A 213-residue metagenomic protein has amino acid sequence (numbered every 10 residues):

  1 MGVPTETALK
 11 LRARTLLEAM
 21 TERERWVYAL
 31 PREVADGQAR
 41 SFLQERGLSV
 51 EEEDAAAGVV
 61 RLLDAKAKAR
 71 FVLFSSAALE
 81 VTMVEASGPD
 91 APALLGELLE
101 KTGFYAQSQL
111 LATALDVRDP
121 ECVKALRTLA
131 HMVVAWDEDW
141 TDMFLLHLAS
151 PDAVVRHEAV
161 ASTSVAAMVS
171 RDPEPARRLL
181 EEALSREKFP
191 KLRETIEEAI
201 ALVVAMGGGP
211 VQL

Functional and structural regions predicted by a protein language model:
G2-L73: Short Lys/Arg-enriched alpha/beta "domain-start" segment
G103-A114, A135-H147, R171-L184, G208-L213: Amphipathic alpha-helical scaffolding segments comprising HEAT/armadillo-like alpha-solenoid repeats
A130, S164-V165, A201: Structural signature of alpha-helical solenoid repeat scaffolds
E182-L213: Eukaryotic acidic, Ser/Thr-rich intrinsically disordered low-complexity regions
